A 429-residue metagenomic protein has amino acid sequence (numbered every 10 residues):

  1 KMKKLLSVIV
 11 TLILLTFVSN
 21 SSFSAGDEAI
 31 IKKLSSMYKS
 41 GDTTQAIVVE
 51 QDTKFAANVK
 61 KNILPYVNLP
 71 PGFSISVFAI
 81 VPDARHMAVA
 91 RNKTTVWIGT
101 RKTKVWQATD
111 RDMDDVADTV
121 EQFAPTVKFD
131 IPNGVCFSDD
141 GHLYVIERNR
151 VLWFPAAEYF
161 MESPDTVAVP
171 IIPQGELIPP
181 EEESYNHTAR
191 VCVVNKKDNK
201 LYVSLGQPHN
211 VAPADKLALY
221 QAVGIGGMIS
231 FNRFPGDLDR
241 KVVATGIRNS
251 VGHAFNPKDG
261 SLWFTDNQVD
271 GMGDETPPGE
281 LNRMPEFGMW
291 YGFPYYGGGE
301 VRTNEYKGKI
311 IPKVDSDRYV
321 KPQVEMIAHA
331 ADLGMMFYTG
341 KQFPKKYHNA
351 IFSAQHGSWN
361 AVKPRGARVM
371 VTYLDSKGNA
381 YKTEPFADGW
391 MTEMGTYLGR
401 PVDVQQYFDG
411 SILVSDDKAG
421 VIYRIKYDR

Functional and structural regions predicted by a protein language model:
D27-P70, A189, Q207-D215, V223-D237 (+5 more regions): Beta-propeller domain segments
V81-T94, T126-H142, I178-K200, T245-G260 (+3 more regions): Beta-rich, blade/repeat-based domains predominating in secreted/periplasmic proteins but also intracellular
R91, V96-V116: Beta-propeller domains
I98-G99, V145, Y202-S204, F264-D266 (+2 more regions): Residue position within the beta-strands of beta-propeller blades
K102, R111, N149, A157 (+5 more regions): Residue-level signature of beta-propeller blades and closely related beta-rich strand-turn architectures in secreted
K104-Q107, R150-L152, G227-I229, E280 (+2 more regions): A short loop-to-beta-strand structural motif that recurs across blades of beta-propeller domains
V120-T126, D130-N133, R148-K196: Asp-box/WD-like beta-propeller blade repeats and closely related beta-sheet repeat scaffolds
Q405-R429: Blade-level signature of beta-propeller repeat domains, shared across WD40, Kelch, NHL, RCC1 and BNR/Asp-box propellers
